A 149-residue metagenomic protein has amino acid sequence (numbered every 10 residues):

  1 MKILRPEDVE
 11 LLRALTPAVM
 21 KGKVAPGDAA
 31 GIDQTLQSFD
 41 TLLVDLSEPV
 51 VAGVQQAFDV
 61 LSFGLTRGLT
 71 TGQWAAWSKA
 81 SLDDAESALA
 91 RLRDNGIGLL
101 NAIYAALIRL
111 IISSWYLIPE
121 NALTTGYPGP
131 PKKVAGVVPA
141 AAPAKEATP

Functional and structural regions predicted by a protein language model:
K2-P6, E10-R13, L117-P149: Extended, aromatic/histidine-rich regions of cofactor-dependent oxidoreductases associated with respiratory
I3-R109, S113, L117: Flexible, low-complexity segments enriched for small/polar residues
